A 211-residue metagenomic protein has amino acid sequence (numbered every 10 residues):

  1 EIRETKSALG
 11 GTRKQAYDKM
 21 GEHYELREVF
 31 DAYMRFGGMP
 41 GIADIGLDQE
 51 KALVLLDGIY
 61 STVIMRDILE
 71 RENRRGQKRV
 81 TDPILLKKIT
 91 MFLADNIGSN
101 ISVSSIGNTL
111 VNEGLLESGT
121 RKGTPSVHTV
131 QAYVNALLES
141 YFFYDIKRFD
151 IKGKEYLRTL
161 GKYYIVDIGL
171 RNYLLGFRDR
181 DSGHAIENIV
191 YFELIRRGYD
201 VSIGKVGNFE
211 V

Functional and structural regions predicted by a protein language model:
E1-L9: Alpha-helical sensor/transducer elements of the RecA-like P-loop NTPase core
I2, G37, I89: A residue-level signal for conserved active-site and pocket-lining positions in enzyme catalytic cores
G10-V63: Amphipathic alpha-helical "lid/sensor" segments that cap RecA-like P-loop NTPase cores
A43-D44, D48-V211: Accessory nucleic acid-recognition modules appended to NTPase machines
